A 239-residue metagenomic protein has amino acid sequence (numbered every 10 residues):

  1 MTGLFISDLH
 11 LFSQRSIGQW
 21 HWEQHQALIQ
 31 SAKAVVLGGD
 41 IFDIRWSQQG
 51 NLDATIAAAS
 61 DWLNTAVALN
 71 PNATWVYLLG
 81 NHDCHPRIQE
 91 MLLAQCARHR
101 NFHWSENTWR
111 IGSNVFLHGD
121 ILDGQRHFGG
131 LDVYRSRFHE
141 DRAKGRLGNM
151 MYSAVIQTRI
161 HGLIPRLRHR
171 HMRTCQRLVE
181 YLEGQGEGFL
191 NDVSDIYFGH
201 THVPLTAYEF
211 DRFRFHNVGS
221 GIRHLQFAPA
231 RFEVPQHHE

Functional and structural regions predicted by a protein language model:
M1-L4: Extreme N-terminal starter segment of soluble prokaryotic enzymes
I6, L78, S105-N107, V218 (+1 more regions): Conserved beta-strand termini and adjacent loop/short-helix elements that scaffold enzyme active sites in alpha/beta
D8, D40, L63, G80 (+3 more regions): Divalent metal-coordination and catalytic microenvironments
L11-I111: Core catalytic region of metal-dependent phosphoesterases/phosphodiesterases, especially metallo-beta-lactamase-like
L37-I44, N70-Y77, N114-F116, A143 (+2 more regions): Low-complexity, flexible helical/coil segments
Q49-A73, L147-Y152, I164-Q176, E187-V193: N-terminal short leaders/motifs
A97, N101, S105, V115 (+3 more regions): Conserved beta-sheet core of the metallophosphoesterase superfamily
F116-Y181: Active-site-proximal loop/helix segment associated with metal-binding centers of metalloenzymes
